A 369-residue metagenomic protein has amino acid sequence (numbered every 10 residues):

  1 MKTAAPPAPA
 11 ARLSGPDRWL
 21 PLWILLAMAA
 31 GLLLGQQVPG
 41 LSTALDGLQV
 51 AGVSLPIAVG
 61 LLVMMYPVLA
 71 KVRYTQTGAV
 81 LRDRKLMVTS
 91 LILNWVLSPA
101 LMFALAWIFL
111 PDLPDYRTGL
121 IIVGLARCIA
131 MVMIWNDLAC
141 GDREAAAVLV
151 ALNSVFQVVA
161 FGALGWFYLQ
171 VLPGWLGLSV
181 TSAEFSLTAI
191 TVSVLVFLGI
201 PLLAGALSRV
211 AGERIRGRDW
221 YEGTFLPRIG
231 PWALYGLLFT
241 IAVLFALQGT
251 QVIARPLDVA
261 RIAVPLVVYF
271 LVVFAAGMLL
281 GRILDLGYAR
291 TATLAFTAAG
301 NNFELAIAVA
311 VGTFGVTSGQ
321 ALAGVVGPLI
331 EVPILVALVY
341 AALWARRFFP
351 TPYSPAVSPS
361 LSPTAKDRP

Functional and structural regions predicted by a protein language model:
M1-A70, T75-A298, F303-P369: Alpha-helical transmembrane segments of multi-pass small-molecule/ion transporters
